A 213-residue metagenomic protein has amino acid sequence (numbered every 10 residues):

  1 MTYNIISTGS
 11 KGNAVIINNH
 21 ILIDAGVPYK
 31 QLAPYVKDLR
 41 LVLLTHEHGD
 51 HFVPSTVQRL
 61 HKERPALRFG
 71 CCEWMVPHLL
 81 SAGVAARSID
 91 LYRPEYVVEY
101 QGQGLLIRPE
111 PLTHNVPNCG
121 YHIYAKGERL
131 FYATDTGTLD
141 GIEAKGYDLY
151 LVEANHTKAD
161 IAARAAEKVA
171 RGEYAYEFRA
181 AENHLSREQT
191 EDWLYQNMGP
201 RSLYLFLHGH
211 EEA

Functional and structural regions predicted by a protein language model:
M1-K37, C119-D135, L149: Conserved beta-strand hairpin/beta-sheet module of binuclear metal-dependent hydrolase folds, prominently
S7-T8, A25-V27, E47, W74 (+4 more regions): Active-site metal-binding loops of divalent metal-dependent hydrolases
A14-V15, Y96-E153: Catalytic core of the metallo-beta-lactamase
N18, D38-L39, A66, G127 (+2 more regions): A general structural motif
I21, D38-T45, G83-P94, G104-I107 (+1 more regions): Active-site regions of enzymes building and remodeling cell-envelope glycoconjugates
P28-W74: Active-site metal-binding motif and surrounding structural segment of the metallo-beta-lactamase
E143-A213: Cap/insert and terminal regions of metallo-dependent hydrolase folds
